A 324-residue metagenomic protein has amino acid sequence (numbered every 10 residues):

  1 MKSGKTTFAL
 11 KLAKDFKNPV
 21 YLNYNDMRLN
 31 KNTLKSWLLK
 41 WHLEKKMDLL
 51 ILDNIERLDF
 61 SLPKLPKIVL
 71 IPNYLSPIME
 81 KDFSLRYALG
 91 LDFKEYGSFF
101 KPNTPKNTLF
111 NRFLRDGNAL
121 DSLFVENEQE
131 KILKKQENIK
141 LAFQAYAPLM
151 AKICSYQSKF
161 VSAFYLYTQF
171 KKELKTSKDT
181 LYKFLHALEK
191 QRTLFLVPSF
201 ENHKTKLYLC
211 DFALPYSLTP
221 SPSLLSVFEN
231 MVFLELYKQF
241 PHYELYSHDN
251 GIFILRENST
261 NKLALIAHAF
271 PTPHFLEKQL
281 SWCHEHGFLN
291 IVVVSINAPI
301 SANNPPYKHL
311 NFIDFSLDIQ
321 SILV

Functional and structural regions predicted by a protein language model:
K2-T7, D15, T205-V324: A cross-kingdom feature that marks ATP-driven nucleic-acid transaction machinery
D15-R28: Conserved catalytic segments around the Walker B and adjacent sensor/switch elements of P-loop NTPase domains
N23-D26, Y87, S295: Residue-level recognition of beta-strand->loop/alpha-helix junctions
K31-I71: Conserved nucleotide-sensing/catalytic segment adjacent to the nucleotide-binding pocket in NTP-handling enzymes
N54-L58, L70-I78, N250-G251, V293-S301: Short, polar loop motifs at secondary-structure junctions
P66, I71-F160: Interdomain motor-coupling "hinge/lid" segment immediately C-terminal to the ATP-binding subdomain of NTP-driven enzymes
I132-N258: Accessory nucleic acid-recognition modules appended to NTPase machines
